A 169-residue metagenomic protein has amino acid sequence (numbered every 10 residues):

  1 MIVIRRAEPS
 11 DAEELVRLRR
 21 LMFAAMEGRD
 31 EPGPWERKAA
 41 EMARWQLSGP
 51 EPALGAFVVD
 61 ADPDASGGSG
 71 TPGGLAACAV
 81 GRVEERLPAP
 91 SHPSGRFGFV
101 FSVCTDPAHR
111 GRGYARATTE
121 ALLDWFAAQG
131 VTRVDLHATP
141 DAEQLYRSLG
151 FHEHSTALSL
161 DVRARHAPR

Functional and structural regions predicted by a protein language model:
V3-R17, G28: A short beta-loop-alpha structural element at the N-terminal edge of CoA-dependent acyl/N-acetyltransferase catalytic
R17-G33: Helix-loop element at the rim of GNAT/NAT acetyltransferase active sites that forms part of the acceptor-substrate
P32-G68, L87: Active-site rim helix/loop that mediates acceptor-substrate recognition in acyltransferases
V58, G67-V83, F99, C104: Conserved beta-strand in the GNAT
V83-A89, P93, D135-D141, R147 (+1 more regions): Conserved catalytic-core motifs of GNAT/GCN5-like acyltransferases
H109, G113-A121: Conserved acetyl-CoA pyrophosphate-binding loop and the N-cap/start of the following alpha-helix in GNAT-like
T119, F126-A138: Conserved GNAT acetyl-CoA-binding A-motif
